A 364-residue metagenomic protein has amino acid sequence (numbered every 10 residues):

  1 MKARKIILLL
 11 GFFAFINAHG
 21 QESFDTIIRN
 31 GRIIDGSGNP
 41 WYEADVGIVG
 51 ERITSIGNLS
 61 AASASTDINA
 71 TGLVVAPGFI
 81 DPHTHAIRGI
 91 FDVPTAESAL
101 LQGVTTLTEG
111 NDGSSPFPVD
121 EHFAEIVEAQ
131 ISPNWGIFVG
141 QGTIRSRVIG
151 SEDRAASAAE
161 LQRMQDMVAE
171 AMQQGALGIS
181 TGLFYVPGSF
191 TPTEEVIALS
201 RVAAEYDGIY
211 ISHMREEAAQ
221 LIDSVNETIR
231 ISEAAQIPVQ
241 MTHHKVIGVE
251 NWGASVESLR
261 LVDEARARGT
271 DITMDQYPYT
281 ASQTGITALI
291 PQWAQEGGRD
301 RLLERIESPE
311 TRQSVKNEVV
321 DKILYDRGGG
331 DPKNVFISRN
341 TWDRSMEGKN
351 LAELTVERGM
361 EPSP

Functional and structural regions predicted by a protein language model:
M1-I7: Bacterial N-terminal signal peptides that target proteins for export
I7-F15: Bacterial N-terminal signal peptides
G20-T26, I33-G78: Histidine-rich, glycine-flanked metal-binding segment
A70-V75, F79-A86, F91-T181, S200-D207 (+3 more regions): Divalent-metal coordination cores built from histidine and acidic residues
I87-F91, S114-F117, R145, F184-G188 (+3 more regions): Active-site environment of divalent metal-dependent phosphoester hydrolases
T95, H122, M167, E195-L199 (+2 more regions): A general structural detector for well-ordered alpha-helical segments in enzyme core domains, enriched
F138-V139, T143, R147-A158, M164-V186 (+4 more regions): Active-site neighborhoods of metal-dependent hydrolases
E170-T228: Divalent metal-binding pocket/active-site signature
